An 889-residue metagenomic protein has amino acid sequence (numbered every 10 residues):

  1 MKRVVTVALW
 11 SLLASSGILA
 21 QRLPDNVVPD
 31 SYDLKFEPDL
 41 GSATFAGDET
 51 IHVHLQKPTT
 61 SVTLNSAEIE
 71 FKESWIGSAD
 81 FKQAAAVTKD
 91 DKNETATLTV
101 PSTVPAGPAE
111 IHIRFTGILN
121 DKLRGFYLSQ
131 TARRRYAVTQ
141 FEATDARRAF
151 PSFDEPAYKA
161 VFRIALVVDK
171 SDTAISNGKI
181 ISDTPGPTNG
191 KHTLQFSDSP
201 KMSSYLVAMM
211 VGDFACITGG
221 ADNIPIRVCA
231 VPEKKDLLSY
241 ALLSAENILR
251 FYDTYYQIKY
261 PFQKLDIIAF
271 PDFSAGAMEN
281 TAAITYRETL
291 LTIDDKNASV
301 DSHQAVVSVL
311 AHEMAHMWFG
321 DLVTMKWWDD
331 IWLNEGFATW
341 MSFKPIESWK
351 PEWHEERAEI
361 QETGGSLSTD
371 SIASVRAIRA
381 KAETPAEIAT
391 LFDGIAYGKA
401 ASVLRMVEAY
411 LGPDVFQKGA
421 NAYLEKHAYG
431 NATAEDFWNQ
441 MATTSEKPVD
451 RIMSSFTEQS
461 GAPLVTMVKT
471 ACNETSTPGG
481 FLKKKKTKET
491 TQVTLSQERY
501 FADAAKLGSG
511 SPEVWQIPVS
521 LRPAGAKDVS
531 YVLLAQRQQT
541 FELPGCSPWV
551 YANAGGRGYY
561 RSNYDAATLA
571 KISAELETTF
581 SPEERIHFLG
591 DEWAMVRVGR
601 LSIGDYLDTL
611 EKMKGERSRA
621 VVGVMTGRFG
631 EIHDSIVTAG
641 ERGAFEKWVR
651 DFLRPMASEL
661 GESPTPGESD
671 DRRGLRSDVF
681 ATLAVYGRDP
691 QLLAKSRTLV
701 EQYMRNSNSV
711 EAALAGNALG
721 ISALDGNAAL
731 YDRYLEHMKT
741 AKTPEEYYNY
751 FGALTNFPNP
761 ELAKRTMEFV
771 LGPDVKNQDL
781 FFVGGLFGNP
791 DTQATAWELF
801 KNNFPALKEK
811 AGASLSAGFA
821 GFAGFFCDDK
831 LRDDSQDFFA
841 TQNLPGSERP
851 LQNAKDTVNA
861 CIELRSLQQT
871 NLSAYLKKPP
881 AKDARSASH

Functional and structural regions predicted by a protein language model:
L9, G17-A46, H54, F81 (+3 more regions): N-terminal, polar/Ser/Thr-rich
A46-S66: Ligand-binding face of N-terminal immunoglobulin V-set domains in extracellular IgSF glycoproteins
G47, F141-T144, P151-A311, W340 (+5 more regions): Hydrophobic helix-coil surface modules that form long, contiguous segments used for peptide/substrate interaction
T59-A84, V514-Q516, S520-P523: Solvent-exposed beta-hairpin/edge-strand motifs
E68-T131, T188, Q538-G545: A surface-exposed beta-strand-loop module
F71, F196, P225-E498, G508 (+9 more regions): Hydrophobic alpha-helical and helix-loop surface patches within well-folded domains that function as non-catalytic
A96, S102-T173, F501-I517: Surface-exposed, acidic/Ser/Thr-rich flexible loop segments
T363-G365, S371, T477-K488, Q492-T494 (+3 more regions): Long, ordered, helix-rich scaffold segments
